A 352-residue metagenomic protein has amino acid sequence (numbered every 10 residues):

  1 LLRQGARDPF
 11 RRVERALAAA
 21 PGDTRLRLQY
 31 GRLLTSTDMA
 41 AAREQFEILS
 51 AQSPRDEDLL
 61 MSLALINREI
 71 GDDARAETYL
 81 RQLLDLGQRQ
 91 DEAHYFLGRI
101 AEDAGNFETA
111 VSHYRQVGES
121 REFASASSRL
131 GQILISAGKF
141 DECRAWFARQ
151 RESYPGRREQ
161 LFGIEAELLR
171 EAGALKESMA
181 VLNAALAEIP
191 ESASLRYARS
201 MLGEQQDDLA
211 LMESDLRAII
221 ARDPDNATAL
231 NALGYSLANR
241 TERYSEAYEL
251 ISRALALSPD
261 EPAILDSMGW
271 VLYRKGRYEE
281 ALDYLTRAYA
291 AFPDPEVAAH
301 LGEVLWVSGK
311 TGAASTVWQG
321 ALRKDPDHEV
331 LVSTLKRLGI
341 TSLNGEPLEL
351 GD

Functional and structural regions predicted by a protein language model:
R3-R15, S36-I48, I70-Q82, A104-H113 (+7 more regions): Structural signature of tandem alpha-helical TPR/SEL1-like repeats, specifically the intra-repeat loop/turn
A19-A20, Q52-S53, D85-L86, E119-R121 (+6 more regions): Structural marker of alpha-solenoid helical repeat scaffolds
D23, D56, Q90, F123 (+6 more regions): Residue-level recognition of tetratricopeptide repeat
L26, L59, A93, A126-S127 (+6 more regions): TPR alpha-solenoid repeat register
Q29, S62, F96, R129-L130 (+6 more regions): Canonical tetratricopeptide repeat
R32, L65, R99, Q132 (+6 more regions): Residue-level recognition of tetratricopeptide repeat
R68, R75, L134, L169 (+8 more regions): Short, conserved structural micro-motifs that define repeat-unit consensus positions and nucleotide-binding loops
V307, A313-D352: Terminal, low-structured helical/coil segments at or just beyond the last alpha-helical repeat
